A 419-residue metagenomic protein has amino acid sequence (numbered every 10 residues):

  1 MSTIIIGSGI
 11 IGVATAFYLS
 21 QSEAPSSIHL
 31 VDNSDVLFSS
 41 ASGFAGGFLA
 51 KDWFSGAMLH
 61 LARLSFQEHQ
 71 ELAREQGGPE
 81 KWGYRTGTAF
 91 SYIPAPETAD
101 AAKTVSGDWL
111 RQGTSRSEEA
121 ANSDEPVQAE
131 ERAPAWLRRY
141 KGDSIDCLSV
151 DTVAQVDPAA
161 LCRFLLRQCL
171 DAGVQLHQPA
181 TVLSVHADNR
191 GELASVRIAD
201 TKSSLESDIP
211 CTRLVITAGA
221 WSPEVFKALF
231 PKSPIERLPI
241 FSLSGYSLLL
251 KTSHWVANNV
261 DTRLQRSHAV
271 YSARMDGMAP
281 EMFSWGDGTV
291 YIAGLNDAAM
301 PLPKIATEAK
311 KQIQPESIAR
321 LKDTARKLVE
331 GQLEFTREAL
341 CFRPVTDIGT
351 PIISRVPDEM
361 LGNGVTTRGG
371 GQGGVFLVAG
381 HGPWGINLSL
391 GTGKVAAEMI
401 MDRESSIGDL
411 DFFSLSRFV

Functional and structural regions predicted by a protein language model:
M1-H29: N-terminal Rossmann-like FAD-binding beta1-loop-alpha1 element of flavoenzymes
A14, N189, P357-V419: C-terminal lid/capping helical subdomain adjacent to the catalytic/cofactor pocket in oxidative enzymes
F17-Y18, G43-L49, E80-T86, T212-G371: Active-site substrate-recognition segment that forms the wall of the catalytic cavity or substrate channel
Y18, S27, N33-A89, P94-V105: Conserved FAD-binding subdomain of flavin-dependent enzymes
H60-R63, L148-Q168, A309-S317, N387-S389: Short beta-strand to alpha-helix junction loop
E75-Q76, G83-Q178, S184-R190: Flavin (FAD/FMN) cofactor-binding and adjacent substrate-gating region of FAD-dependent oxidoreductase domains
T152-L250, H254-V256: Predominantly flavin-linked oxidoreductase catalytic cores and closely associated redox partners
